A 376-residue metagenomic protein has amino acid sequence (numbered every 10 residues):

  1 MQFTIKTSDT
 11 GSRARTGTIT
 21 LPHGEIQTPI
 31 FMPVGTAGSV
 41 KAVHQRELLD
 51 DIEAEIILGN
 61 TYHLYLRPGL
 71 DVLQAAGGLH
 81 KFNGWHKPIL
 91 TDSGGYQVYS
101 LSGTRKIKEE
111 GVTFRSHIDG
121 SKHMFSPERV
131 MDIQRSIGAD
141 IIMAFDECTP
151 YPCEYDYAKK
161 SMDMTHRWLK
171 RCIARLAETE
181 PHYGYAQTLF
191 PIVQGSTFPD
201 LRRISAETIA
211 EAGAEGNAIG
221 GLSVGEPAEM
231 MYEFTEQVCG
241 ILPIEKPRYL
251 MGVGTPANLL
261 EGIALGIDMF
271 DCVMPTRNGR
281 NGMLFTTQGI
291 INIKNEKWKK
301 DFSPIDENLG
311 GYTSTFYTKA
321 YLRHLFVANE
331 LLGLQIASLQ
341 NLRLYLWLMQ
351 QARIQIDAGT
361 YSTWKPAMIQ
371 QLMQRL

Functional and structural regions predicted by a protein language model:
M1-H182, E296-K299: Non-catalytic, usually N-terminal nucleic-acid engagement modules in DNA/RNA processing proteins
M1-T18, I26-P33, K41-A42, D146-P152 (+1 more regions): C-terminal extensions of enzymes
P22, T287, D357: Short, ordered coil/turn segments that flank beta-strands lining enzyme active or ligand-binding pockets
G24, I57, D92, Q134 (+5 more regions): Conserved, mostly hydrophobic/aromatic
R129, I133, I137, K160 (+6 more regions): A non-catalytic, amphipathic alpha-helix used as a structural packing/dimerization or gating element in enzyme scaffolds
G138, L169, I173-L176, E180 (+4 more regions): Structural signal for hydrophobic packing residues in well-ordered secondary-structure cores of soluble enzyme domains
Y151-E154, K159, G216-L222, L331-L334: Glycine- and acidic
D163, R175, T179, G184-I305: Glycine-rich phosphate/ribose-binding loops and adjacent secondary-structure elements that form binding surfaces
